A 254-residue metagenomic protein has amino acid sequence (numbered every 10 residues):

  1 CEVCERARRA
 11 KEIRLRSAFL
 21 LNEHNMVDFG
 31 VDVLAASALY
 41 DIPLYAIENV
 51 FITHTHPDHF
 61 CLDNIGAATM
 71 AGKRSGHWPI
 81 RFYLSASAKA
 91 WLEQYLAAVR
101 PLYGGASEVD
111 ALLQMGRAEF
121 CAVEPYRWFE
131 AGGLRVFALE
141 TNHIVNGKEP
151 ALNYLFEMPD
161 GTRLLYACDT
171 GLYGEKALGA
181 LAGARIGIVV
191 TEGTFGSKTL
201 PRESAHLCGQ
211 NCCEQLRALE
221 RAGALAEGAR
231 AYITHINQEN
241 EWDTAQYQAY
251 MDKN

Functional and structural regions predicted by a protein language model:
C1-I42, E119-A177: Core dinuclear metal-dependent hydrolase active-site scaffold
H24, G30-Y83, I186-G187: Active-site metal-binding motif and surrounding structural segment of the metallo-beta-lactamase
V27, T53, Y166-C168, T191 (+1 more regions): Active-site flanking residues adjacent to catalytic metal/cofactor-binding acidic residues
D41-I42, A68-W78, A98-L113, R217-E227: Alpha-helix termini
I42-Y45, G66-M70, V99-P101, A182-A184 (+2 more regions): Glycine-rich, phosphate-binding/catalytic loops in enzymes
I47-E48, W78-R81, L113-A118, G187 (+1 more regions): Residue-level recognition of the N-termini of beta-strands and the immediately preceding loop/turn
G76-I80, S85-A151, P159, N254: Metallo-beta-lactamase
G171-N254: Cap/insert and terminal regions of metallo-dependent hydrolase folds
